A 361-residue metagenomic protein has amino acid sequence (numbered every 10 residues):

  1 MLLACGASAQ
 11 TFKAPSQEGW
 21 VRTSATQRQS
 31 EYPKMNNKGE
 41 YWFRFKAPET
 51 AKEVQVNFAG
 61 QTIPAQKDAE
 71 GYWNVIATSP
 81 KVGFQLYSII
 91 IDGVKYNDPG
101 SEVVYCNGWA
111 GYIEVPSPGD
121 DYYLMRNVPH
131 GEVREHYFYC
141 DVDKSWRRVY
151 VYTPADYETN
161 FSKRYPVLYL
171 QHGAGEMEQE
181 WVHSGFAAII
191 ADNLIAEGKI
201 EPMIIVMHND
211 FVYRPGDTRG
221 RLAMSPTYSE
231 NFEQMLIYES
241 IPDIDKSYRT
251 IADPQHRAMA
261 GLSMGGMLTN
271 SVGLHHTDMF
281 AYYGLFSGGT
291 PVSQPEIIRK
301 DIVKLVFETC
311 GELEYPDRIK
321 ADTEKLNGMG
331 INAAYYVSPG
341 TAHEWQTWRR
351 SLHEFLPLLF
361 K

Functional and structural regions predicted by a protein language model:
M1-K13: Bacterial Sec-dependent N-terminal signal peptides
F12-S30, M35-T62, K67-K361: Non-catalytic cap/lid and distal C-terminal segments of serine-dependent acyl enzymes
